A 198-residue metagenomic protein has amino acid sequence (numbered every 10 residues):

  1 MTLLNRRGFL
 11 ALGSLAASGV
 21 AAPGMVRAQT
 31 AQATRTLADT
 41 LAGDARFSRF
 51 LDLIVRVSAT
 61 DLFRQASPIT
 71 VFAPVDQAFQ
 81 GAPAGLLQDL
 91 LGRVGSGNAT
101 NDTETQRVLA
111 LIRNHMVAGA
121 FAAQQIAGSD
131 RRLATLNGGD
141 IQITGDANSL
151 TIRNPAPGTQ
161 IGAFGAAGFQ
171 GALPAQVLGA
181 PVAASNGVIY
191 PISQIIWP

Functional and structural regions predicted by a protein language model:
T2-P198: Mature, structured domains of secreted/extracytosolic soluble proteins
